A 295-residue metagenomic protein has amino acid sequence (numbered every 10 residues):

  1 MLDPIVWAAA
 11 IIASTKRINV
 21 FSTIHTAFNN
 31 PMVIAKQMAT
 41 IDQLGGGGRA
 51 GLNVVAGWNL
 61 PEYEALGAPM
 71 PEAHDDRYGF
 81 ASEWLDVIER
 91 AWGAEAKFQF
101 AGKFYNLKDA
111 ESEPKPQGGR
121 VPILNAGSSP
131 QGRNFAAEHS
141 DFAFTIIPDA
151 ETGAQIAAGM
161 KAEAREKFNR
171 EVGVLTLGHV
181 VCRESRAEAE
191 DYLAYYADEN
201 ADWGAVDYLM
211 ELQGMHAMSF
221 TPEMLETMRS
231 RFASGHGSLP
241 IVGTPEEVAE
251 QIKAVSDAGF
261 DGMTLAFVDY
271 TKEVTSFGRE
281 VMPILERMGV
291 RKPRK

Functional and structural regions predicted by a protein language model:
M1, A27-M32, D149-Q155, C182 (+2 more regions): Acidic-and-aromatic substrate-binding clefts and catalytic sites of carbohydrate-active enzymes
M1-S14, K115-V121: N-terminal beta1-alpha1-beta2 module of alpha/beta enzyme domains
A8-K16, D42-A50, A137-E138, R165-N169 (+1 more regions): Acidic (Asp/Glu)-rich catalytic clusters
I11, I41, L52, I88 (+5 more regions): Conserved, mostly hydrophobic/aromatic
V20-S22, A50-V54, I123-A126, D141-T145 (+2 more regions): Hydrophobic faces of well-ordered beta-strands that scaffold small-molecule active sites in alpha/beta enzyme cores
A27-L44: Glycine-rich anion/phosphate-binding loops
I34-Q37, N125-F135, I241-V255: Short, acidic/polar
V54, L66-G67, A73-G119, I147-D257 (+1 more regions): An alpha-helical appendage that flanks or caps ligand/catalytic pockets
